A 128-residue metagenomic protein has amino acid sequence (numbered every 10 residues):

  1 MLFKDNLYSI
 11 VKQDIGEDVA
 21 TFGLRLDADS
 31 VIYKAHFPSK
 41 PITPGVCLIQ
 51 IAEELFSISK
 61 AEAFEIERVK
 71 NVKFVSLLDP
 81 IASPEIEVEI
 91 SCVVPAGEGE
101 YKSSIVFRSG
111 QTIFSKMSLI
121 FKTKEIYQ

Functional and structural regions predicted by a protein language model:
M1-L7, T123-Q128: Short, Lys/Arg-enriched, disordered terminal segments
L2-T43: Catalytic strand-loop segment that frames the active site of acyl-thioester-processing enzymes
L7-D14, F64-N71, F114: A broad structural signal for short, well-ordered beta-strand segments within beta-sheet-rich domains
E17-T21, C47, E85-E87, K102: Intrinsic-disorder/low-complexity, polar/charged segments enriched in Ser/Thr/Lys/Arg/Asp/Glu/Gln
A20-L24, I66, G99-F107: Short, well-ordered strand-loop elements centered on a beta-strand within folded domains, enriched for acidic residues
S39-P44, L48-I49, E53: Compact, glycine-rich, soluble single-domain proteins
E53-C92, S118-I120: Hydrophobic beta-strand-centered segment that forms part of the acyl-chain substrate-binding groove
S91-Q128: HotDog/MaoC-like acyl-thioester-processing domains
